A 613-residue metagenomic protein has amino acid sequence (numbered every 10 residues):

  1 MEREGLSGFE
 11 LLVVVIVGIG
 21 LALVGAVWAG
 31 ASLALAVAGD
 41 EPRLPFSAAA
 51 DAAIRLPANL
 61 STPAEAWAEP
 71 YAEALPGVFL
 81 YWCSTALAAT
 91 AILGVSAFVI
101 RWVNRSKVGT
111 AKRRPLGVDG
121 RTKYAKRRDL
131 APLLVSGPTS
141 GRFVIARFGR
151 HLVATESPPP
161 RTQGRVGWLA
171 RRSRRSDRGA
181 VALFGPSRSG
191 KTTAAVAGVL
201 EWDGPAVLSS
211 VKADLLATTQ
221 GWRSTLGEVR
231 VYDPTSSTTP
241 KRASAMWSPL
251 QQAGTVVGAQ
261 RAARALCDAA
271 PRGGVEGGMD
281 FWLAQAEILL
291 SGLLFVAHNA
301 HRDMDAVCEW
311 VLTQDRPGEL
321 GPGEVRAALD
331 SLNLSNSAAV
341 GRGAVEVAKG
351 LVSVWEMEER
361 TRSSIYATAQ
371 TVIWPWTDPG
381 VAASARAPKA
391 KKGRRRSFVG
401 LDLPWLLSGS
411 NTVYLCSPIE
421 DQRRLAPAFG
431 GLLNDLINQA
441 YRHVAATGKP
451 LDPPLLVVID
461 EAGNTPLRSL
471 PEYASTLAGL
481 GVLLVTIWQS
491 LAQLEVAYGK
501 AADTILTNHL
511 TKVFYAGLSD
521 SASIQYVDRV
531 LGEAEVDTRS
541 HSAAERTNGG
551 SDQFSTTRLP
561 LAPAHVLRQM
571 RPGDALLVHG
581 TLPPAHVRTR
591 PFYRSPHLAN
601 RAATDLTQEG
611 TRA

Functional and structural regions predicted by a protein language model:
M1-G20, W28-S189, T193-A197, G532-E533 (+2 more regions): Basic- and hydrophobic-enriched, low-structure N-terminal and domain-boundary segments that flank ATP-binding catalytic
G25-A26, G30, A34-L35, A182-V482 (+3 more regions): P-loop NTPase motor domains
A89-T90, F281-A284, S410, E472-S475 (+1 more regions): P-loop NTPase motor core of the ASCE superfamily
S96, V108-G141, T255-C267, T313 (+3 more regions): Short alpha-helical interface patches
S173, K449-P450, T504: Structural motif
P205-S209, V229-D233, L483-Q489, K512-A516 (+1 more regions): Short hydrophobic alpha-helical runs that function as membrane-insertion/retention elements
P418, A462, Q489-L491, G517-L518: Histidine- and/or cysteine-centered catalytic micro-motif in compact active-site loops
L477-V496: Sensor-1/coupling segment of RecA-like P-loop NTPase cores
